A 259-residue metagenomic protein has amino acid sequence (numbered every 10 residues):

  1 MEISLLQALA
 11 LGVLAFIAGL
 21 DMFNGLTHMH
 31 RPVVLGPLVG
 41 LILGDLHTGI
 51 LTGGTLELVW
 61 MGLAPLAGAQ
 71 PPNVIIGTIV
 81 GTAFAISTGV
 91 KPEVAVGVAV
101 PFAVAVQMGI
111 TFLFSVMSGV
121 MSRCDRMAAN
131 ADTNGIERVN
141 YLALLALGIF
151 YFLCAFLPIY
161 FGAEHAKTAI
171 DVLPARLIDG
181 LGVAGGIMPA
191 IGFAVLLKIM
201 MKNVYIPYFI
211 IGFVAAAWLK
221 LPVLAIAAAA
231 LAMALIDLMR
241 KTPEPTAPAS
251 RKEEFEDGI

Functional and structural regions predicted by a protein language model:
M1, S118-E137, R240-I259: Intrinsically disordered, low-complexity non-transmembrane regions of multi-pass membrane transporters
M1-P71, I75-I76: Hydrophobic transmembrane alpha-helices
L6-L9, D171-I259: C-terminal transmembrane helix-loop-helix hairpin of multi-pass membrane proteins
F16-G25, W60-A69, V106, I110 (+2 more regions): Transmembrane alpha-helix interface/packing and boundary motifs in multi-pass membrane proteins, characterized by
G36-V39, E57-A64, F102-I110, A215-W218 (+1 more regions): Alpha-helical transmembrane segments and their membrane-interface exit regions
I42-G49, T88-P92, K202-V204, A217-L224: Transmembrane helix interruption/hinge and helix-loop junction motifs
G54-R123: Hydrophobic, small-residue-rich transmembrane alpha-helices and their short perimembrane loops in multi-pass membrane
A95-P189, F193: Helix-loop-helix junctions within the multi-pass membrane cores of secondary transporters/permeases
